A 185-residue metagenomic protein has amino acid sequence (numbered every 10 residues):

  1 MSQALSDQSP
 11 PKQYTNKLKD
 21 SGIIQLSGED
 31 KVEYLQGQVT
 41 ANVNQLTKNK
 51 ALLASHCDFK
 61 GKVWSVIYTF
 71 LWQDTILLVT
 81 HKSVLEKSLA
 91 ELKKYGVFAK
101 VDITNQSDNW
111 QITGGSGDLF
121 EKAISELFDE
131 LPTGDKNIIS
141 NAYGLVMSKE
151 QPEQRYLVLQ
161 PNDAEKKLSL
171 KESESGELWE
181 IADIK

Functional and structural regions predicted by a protein language model:
M1-K185: Basic, glycine/lysine-rich polyanion-binding surfaces/domains
